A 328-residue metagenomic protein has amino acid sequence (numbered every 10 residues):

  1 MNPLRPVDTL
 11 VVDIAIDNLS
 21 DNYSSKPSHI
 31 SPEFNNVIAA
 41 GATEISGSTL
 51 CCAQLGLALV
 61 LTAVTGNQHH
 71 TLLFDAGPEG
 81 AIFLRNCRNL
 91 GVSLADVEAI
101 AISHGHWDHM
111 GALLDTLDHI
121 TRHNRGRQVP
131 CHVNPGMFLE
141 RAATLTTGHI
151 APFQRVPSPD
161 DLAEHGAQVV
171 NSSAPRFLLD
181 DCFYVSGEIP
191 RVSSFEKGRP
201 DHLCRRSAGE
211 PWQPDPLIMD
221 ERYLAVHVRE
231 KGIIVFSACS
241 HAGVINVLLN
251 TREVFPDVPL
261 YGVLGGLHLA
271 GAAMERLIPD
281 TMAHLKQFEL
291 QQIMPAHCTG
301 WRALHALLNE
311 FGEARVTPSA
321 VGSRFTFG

Functional and structural regions predicted by a protein language model:
M1-H69, V185-L224, V228: Zn-dependent metallo-beta-lactamase
D13, H132, Q168-S173, Y184 (+1 more regions): General small-molecule cofactor/ligand-binding pocket signal
S25-K26, L113, A142-T146, E275 (+1 more regions): Short acidic, glycine/serine/threonine-rich loops at helix termini
S48-L55, A63-A99, L114-D115, T121-H123 (+2 more regions): Pre-active-site segment of Zn-dependent metallo-hydrolases
L61, D75, C87, H104 (+3 more regions): Divalent metal-coordination and catalytic microenvironments
F74, L179-E188, I234-S237: Short hydrophobic-aromatic micro-motifs
E98-V169, G187-G198, A283-Q291: Active-site HxH/HxHxD metal-binding segment of metal-dependent hydrolases
A99, H106-M110, E210-S323: Cap/insert and terminal regions of metallo-dependent hydrolase folds
